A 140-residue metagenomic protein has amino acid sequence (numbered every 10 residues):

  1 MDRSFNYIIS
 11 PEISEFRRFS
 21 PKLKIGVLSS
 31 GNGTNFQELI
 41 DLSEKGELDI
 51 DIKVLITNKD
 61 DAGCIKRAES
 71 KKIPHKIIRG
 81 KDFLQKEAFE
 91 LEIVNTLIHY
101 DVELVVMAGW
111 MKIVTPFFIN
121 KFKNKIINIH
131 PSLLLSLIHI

Functional and structural regions predicted by a protein language model:
D2-G63, R67: N-terminal Rossmann-like dinucleotide-binding module
L48-A88, E92: Short, surface-exposed acidic-centric catalytic microdomains
T57-N58, D82, K86, Y100-P116: N-terminal glycine-rich "phosphate-gripper" loop used for MgATP/nucleotide binding and carboxylate activation
K76, F83, F117, K121-N124: Internal alpha/beta domain cores that form substrate/cofactor-binding pockets in large enzymes and binding proteins
L91-H99: Short, well-structured alpha-helical segments in soluble
I119-L135: Beta-strand-loop-alpha-helix segment that lines the small-molecule cofactor/substrate pocket of alpha/beta enzymes
I138-I140: Conserved small/polar residues in nucleotide/adenosyl-binding loops
